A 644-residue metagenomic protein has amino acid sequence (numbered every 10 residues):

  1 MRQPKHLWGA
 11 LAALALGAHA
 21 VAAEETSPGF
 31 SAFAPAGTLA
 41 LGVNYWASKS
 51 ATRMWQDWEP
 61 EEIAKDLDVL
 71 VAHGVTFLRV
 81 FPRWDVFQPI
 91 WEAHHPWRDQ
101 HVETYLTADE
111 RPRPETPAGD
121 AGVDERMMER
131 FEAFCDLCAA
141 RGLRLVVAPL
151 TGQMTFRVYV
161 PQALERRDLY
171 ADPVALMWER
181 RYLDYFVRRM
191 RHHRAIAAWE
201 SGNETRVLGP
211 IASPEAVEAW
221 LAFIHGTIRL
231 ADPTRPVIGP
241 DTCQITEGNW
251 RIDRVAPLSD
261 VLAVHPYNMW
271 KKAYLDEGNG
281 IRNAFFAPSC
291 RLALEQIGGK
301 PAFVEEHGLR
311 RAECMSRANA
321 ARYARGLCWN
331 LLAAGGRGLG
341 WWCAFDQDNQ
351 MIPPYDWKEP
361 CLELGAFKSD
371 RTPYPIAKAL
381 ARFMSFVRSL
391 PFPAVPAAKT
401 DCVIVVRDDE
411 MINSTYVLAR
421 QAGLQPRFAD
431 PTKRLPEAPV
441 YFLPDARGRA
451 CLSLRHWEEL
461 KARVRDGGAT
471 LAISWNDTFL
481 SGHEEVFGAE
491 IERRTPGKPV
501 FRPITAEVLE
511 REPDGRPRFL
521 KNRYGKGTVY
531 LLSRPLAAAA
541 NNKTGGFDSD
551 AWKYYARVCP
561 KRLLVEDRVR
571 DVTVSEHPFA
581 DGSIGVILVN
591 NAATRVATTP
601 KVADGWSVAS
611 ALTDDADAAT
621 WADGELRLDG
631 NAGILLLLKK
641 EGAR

Functional and structural regions predicted by a protein language model:
T26-S259: Active-site mouth of glycoside hydrolases
A47, R206-P210, Y267, A273-D276 (+3 more regions): Active-site clefts of carbohydrate-active enzymes
E215, P236-P240, Q244-A312, S385: Glycoside hydrolase catalytic-domain groove-lining segments
A222-I224, K399-A422: Short, charged N-terminal beta->alpha structural module
Q244-I245, A419-P436: A short, well-structured beta->alpha microelement
H307, A320-D356: Substrate-binding cleft of secreted/luminal carbohydrate-active enzymes
A344-A398: Aromatic-rich peripheral "rim/lid" segments of glycoside hydrolase catalytic domains that contact and position glycan
G448-R644: A conserved amphipathic helix/loop scaffold that creates a polar/acidic microenvironment used either to coordinate
